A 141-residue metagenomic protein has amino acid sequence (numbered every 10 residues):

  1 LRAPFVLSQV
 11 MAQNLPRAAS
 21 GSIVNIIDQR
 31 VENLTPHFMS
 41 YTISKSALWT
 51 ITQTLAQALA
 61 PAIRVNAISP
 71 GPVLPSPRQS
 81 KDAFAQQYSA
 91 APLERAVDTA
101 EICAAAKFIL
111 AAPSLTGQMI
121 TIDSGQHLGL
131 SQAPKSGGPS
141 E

Functional and structural regions predicted by a protein language model:
L1-Q9, W49, A100: Conserved active-site region of classical short-chain dehydrogenase/reductase
R2, P16, S20-A60, P72: Catalytic loop of short-chain dehydrogenase/reductase
L7-M11, L15, I51-T52, A105: Hydrophobic positions on the long internal alpha-helix of Rossmann-like NAD(P)-dependent oxidoreductase domains
Q13, R17, A60-A62, D82-A83 (+1 more regions): Short glycine/proline-enriched coil/turn segments at helix->beta-strand junctions
W49, L59-V73, L115-I122: Conserved Rossmann-fold SDR core element
A67-A91, G129-E141: A glycine/serine/threonine-rich, flexible loop-to-helix segment that serves as the NAD(P) cofactor-binding "lid"
A91-I102: A conserved structural motif in NAD(P)-dependent oxidoreductases
A100-I122, H127, A133-P134: C-terminal substrate-recognition "lid" of short-chain dehydrogenase/reductases
